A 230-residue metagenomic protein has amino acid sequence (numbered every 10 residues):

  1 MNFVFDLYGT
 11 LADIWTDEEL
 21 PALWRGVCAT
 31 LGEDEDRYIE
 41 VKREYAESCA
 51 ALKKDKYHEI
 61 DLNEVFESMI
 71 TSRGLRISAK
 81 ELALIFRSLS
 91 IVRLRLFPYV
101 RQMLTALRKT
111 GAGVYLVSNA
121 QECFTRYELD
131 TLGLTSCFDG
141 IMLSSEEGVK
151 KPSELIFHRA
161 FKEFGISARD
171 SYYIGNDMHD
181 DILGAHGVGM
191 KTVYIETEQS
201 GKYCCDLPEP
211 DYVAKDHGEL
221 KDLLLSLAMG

Functional and structural regions predicted by a protein language model:
M1-F3, D13-I14, G32-Y38, I77-E81 (+3 more regions): Asp-based, Mg2+/Mn2+-dependent phosphohydrolase catalytic module
M1-P98, C123: N-terminal helical cap/lid subdomain that shapes the substrate entry/recognition surface in HAD-like hydrolases
